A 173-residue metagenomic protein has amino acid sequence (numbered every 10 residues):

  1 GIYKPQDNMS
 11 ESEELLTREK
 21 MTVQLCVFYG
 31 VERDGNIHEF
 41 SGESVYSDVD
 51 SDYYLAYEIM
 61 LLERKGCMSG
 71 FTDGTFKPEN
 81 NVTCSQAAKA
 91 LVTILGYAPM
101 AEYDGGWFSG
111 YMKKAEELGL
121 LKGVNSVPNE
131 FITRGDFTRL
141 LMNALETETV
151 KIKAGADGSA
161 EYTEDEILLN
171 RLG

Functional and structural regions predicted by a protein language model:
I2-A56, K65-S85, L91-F131, L145-G173: Feature responds to low-complexity, polar/acidic, surface-exposed segments characteristic of secreted/exported proteins
D136, L141-N143: Extracellular, beta-strand-rich glycan-interacting domains
